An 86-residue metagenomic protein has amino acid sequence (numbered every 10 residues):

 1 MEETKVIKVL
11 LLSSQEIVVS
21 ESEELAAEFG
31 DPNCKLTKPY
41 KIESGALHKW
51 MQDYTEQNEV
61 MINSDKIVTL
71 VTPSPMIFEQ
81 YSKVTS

Functional and structural regions predicted by a protein language model:
E2-S86: Conserved RNA-binding domains used in RNP assembly and mRNA/RNA metabolism
